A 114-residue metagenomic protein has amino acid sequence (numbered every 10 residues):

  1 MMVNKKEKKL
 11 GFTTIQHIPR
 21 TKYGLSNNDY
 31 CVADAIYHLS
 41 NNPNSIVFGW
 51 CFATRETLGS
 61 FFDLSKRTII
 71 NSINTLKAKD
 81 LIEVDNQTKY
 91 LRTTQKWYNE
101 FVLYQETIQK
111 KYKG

Functional and structural regions predicted by a protein language model:
M1-L64: Short recognition helix of helix-turn-helix/winged-helix DNA-binding domains
K66-G114: Winged-helix/helix-turn-helix nucleic-acid-interaction surface
